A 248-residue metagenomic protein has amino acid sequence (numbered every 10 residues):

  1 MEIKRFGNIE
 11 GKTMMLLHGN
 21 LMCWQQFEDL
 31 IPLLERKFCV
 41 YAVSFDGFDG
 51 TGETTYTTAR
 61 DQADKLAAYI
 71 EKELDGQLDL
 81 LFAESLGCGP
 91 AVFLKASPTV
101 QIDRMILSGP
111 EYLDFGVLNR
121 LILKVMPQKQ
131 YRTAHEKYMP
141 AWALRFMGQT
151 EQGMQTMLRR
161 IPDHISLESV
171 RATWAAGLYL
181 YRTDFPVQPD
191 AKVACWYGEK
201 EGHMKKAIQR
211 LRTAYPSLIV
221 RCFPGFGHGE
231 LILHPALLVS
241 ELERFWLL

Functional and structural regions predicted by a protein language model:
K4-G52: Conserved HGGG/HGGXW glycine-rich cap/lid loop of the alpha/beta-hydrolase fold
Y41-L80, S240: Active-site loop/oxyanion-hole signature of alpha/beta-hydrolase fold enzymes
F82-A91: Gly/Ala-rich beta-loop-alpha elbow adjacent to hydrolase catalytic centers
A96, I102-T133: Flexible "cap/lid" loop of the alpha/beta hydrolase fold
V117-L118, T133-V187: Conserved alpha/beta-hydrolase catalytic His-Asp/Glu region
Q188-P189, C195-Y197: Short beta-strand/loop motif that positions the catalytic acidic residue of the alpha/beta-hydrolase fold
E199-M204, H228-G229: Acidic catalytic loop of the alpha/beta-hydrolase fold
F223-L237: Catalytic histidine-centered segment of alpha/beta-hydrolase-like enzymes
